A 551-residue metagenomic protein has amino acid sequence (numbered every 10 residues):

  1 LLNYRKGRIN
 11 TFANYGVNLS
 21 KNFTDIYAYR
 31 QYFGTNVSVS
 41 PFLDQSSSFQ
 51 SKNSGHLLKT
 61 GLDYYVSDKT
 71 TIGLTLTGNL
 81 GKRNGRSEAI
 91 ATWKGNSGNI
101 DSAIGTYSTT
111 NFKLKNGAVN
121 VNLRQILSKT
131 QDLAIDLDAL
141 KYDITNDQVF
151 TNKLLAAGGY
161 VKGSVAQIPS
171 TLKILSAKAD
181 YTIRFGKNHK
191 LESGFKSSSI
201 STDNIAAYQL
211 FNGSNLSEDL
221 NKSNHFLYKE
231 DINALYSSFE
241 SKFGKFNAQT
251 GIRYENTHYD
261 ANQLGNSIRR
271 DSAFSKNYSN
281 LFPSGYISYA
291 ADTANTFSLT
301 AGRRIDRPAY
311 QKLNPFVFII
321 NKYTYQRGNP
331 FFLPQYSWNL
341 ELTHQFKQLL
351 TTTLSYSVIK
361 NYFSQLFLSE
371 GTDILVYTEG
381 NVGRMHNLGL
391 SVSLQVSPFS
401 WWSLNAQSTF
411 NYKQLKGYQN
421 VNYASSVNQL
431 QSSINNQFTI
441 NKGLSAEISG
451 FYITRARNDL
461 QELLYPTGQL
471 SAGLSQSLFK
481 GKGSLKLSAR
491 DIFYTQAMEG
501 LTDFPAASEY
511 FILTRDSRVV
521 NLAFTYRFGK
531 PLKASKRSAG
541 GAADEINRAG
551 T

Functional and structural regions predicted by a protein language model:
L1, E255, G328, W338-L340 (+2 more regions): Transmembrane beta-strand segments that form the barrel wall of outer-membrane beta-barrel proteins
L1-A89, T106-D143, L175, D180-I200 (+13 more regions): Membrane-proximal, glycine/serine-rich, low-complexity loop/turn segments characteristic of large bacterial
T24-V39, G85-S102, N146-L154, N204-N212 (+10 more regions): Outer-membrane beta-barrel translocator domains and adjoining extracellular loop/strand segments of Gram-negative
L43-S48, S102-T109, Y160-Q167, S217-H225 (+8 more regions): Extracellular loop and loop/strand-boundary signature of outer-membrane beta-barrel proteins
S46-S54, Y107-K115, V165-K173, H225-D231 (+6 more regions): Short sequence motifs at beta-strands and strand-loop junctions characteristic of Gram-negative outer-membrane
S164, L191-N295: Signature of Gram-negative outer-membrane beta-barrel scaffolds
V165, I174-K178, D219-N224, L333 (+4 more regions): Outer membrane beta-barrel strand-and-loop segments of large Gram-negative receptors, especially TonB-dependent
F410-L415, L430-L478, R490-F493, L501-T502 (+1 more regions): C-terminal beta-barrel architecture of Gram-negative outer-membrane proteins
